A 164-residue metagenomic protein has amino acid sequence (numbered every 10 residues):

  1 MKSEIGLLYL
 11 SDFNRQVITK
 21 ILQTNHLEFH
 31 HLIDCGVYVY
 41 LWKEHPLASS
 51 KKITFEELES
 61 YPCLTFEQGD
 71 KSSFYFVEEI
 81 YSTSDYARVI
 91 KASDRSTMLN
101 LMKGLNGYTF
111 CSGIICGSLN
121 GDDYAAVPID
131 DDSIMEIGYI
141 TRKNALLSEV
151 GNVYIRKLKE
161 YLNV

Functional and structural regions predicted by a protein language model:
M1-T19: Central regulatory/effector-binding core of bacterial HTH transcription factors
K2-E4, Q68-A125: Hydrophobic hinge/microswitch elements
S11, R15, F55-S84, S148-E149: Secondary-structure junction motif
I21-C63: Flexible hinge/capping segments at coil-to-helix
T24-H30, D34-G36, S96-A145: Beta-alpha-beta core module
E44-I53, D131-S133, N144-V150: Short helix-loop capping/hinge motifs at secondary-structure junctions, enriched in acidic/polar residues
F76, L146-E160: Short amphipathic alpha-helical coupling segments at ligand-binding clamshell hinges and other catalytic/signaling
